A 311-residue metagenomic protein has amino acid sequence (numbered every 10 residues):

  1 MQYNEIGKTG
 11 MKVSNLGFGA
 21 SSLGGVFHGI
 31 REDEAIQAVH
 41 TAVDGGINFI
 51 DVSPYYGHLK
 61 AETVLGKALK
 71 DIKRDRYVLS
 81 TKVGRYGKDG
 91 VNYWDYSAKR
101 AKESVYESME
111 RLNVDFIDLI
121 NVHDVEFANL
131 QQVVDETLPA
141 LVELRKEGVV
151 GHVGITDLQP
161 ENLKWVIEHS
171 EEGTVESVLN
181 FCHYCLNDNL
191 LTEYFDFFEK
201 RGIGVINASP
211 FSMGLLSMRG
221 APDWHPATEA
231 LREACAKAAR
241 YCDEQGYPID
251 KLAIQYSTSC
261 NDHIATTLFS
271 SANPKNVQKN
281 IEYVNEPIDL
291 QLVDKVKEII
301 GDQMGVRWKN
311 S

Functional and structural regions predicted by a protein language model:
M1-Y77: N-terminal binding-site loop/beta-alpha segment at the start of enzyme catalytic domains that lines or forms
I6, F18, A35, I50 (+9 more regions): Conserved, mostly hydrophobic/aromatic
M11-L16, G46-N48, K73-Y77, V114-D118 (+4 more regions): Short, well-ordered coil/turn segments that N-cap beta-strands
S21-D33, K88-K99, A128-N129: Active-site mouth loops of central-metabolism enzymes
G29-A42, S97-L112, Q159-I167: Short, acidic/polar
G66-T81, P139-G148: Alpha-helix-loop-beta-strand connector modules within alpha/beta enzyme cores
M109-A128: Active-site groove signature of glycoside hydrolases
V125-S311: Beta/alpha (TIM)-barrel catalytic core signal, keyed to glycine-rich beta->alpha loops juxtaposed to Asp/Glu that bind
